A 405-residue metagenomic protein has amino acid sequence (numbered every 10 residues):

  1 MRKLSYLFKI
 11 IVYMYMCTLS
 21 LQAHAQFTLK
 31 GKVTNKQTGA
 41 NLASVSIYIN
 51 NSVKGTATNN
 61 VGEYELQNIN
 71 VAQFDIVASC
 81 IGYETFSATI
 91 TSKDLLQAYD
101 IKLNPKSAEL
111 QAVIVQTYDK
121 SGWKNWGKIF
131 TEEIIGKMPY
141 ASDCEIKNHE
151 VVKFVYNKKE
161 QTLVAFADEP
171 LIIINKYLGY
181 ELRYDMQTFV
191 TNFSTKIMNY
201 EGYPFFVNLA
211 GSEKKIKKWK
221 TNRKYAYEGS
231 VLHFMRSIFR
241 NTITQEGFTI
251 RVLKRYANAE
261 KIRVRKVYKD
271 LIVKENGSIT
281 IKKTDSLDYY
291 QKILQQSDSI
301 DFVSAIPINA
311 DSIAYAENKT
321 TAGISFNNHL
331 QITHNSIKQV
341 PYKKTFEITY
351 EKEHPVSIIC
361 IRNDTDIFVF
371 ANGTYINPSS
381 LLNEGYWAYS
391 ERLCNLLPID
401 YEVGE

Functional and structural regions predicted by a protein language model:
M1-K32: Bacterial Sec-dependent N-terminal signal peptides
L29, K36-N51: Short, ordered, surface-exposed loop/turn motifs in non-cytosolic proteins
L29-N35, G62, I101, V113: A short, amphipathic beta-strand motif
V45-I49, I76, V115: Hydrophobic beta-strand segments
I49, V77-T89: A short, solvent-exposed loop/turn motif at the edges and junctions of modular extracellular/periplasmic domains
S52-E63: Short, acidic Ser/Thr/Gly-rich low-complexity loop/linker segments typical of extracellular and cell-surface proteins
T56, E84-A98: Structured interaction patches on ligand/partner-binding surfaces of diverse proteins
Y99-E405: Surface-exposed, low-complexity/disordered segments and acidic/polar micro-motifs at processing/linker regions
